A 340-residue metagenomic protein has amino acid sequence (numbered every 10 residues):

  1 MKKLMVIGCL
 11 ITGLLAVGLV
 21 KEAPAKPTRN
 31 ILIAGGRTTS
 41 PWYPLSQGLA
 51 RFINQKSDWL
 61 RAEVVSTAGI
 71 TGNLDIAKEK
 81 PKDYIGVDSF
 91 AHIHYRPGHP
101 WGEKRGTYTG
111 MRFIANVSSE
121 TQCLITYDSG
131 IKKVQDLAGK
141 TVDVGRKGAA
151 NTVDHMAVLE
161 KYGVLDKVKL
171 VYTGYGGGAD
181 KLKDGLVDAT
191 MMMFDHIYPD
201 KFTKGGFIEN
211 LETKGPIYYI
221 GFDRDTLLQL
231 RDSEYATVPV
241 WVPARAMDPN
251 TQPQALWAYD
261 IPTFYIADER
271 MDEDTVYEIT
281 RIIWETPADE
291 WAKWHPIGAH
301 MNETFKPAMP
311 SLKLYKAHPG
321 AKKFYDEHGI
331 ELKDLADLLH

Functional and structural regions predicted by a protein language model:
M1-R29, H340: Short, low-complexity disordered leader/linker segments with a strong preference for bacterial N-terminal type II
K26-Y95: N-terminal (or domain-start) structured segment
N30-K56, L60-R61, E120-L186, D195 (+2 more regions): Bilobed "Venus flytrap"/periplasmic-binding protein-like clamshell domains and structurally analogous long
A50-W59, K78-K82, S129, E160-V164 (+5 more regions): Sec-exported extracytoplasmic/periplasmic mature domains
F90-H92, G98-G102, G130, D166-I266 (+1 more regions): Pocket-lining segment of extracytoplasmic ligand-binding domains
T107-T121, L211-G215, W257-D260: Short Pro/Gly-enriched coil loops immediately N-terminal to beta-strands
V144-V158, E234-M301: Ligand-binding clefts/hinges and TM-proximal coupling segments of bilobed small-molecule sensing domains
F194-K214, Y219, R231, D274-H340: An extracytoplasmic/periplasmic, membrane-proximal ligand-sensing/linker region
